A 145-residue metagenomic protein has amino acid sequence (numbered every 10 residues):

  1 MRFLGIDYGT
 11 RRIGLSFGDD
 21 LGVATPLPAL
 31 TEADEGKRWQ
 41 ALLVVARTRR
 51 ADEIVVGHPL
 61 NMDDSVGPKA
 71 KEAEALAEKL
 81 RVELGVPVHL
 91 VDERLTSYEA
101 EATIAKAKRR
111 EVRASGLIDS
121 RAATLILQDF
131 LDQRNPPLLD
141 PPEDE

Functional and structural regions predicted by a protein language model:
M1-I6, T10-E145: Phosphate- and other anionic-substrate recognition elements at nucleic-acid/protein interfaces
